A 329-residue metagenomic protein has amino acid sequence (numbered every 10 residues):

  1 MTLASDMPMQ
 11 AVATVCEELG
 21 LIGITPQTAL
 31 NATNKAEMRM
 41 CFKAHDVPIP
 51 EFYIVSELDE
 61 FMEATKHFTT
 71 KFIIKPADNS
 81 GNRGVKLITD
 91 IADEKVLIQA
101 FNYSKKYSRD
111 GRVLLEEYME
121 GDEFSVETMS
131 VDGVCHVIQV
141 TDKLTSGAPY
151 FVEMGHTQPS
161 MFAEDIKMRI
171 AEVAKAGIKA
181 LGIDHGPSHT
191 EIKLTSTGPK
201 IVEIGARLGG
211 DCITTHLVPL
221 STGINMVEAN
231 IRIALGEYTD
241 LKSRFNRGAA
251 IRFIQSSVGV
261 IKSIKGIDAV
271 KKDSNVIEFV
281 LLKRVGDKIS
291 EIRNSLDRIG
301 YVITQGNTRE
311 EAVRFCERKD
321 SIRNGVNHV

Functional and structural regions predicted by a protein language model:
M1-S56, R298: Conserved N-proximal alpha/beta basic substrate-recognition cap immediately N-terminal to, or forming the N-lobe
T65-I74, V137: Acidic/histidine-enriched active-site and ligand-binding environments that engage anionic O-linkages
T70-D90: Conserved anion/nucleotide-ligand pocket segment
P76-S80, Y150-F151, G210, I292-D297: Short, flexible turn/loop "capping" segments at secondary-structure junctions
V85-P199, L208: Internal nucleotide-binding/catalytic subdomain
K86, E117, P219, I299-G306: Short, well-ordered beta-strand elements within core beta-sheets of diverse protein domains
M168-T190, T195-S196, G205-K262: Active-site "cap" helix and flanking loop/linker of ATP-utilizing ligase/carboxylase catalytic domains
I231-V329: Peripheral (often C-terminal) accessory segments that flank ATP-dependent C-N-forming ligase machineries
